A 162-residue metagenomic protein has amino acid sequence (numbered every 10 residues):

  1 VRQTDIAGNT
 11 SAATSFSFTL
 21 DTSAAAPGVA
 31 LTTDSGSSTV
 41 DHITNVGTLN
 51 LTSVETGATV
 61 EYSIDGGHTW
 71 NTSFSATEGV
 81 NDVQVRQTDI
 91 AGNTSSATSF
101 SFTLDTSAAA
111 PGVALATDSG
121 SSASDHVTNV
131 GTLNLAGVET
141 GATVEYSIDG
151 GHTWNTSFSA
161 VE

Functional and structural regions predicted by a protein language model:
V1-E162: Low-complexity, disordered linker/stalk regions enriched in Pro/Thr/Ser/Gly
